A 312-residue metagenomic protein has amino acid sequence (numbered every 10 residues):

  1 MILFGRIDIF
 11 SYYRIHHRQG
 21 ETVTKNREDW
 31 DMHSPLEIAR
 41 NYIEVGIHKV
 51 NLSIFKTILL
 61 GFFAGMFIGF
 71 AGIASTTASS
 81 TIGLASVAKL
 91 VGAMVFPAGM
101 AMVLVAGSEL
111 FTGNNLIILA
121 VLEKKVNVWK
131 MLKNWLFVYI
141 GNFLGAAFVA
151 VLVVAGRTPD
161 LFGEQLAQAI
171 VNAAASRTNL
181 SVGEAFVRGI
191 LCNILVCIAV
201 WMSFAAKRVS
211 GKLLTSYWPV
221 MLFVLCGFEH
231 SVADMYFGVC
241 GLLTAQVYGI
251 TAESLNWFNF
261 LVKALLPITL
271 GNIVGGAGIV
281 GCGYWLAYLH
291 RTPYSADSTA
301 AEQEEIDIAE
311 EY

Functional and structural regions predicted by a protein language model:
I2-V23: Short, Lys/Arg-enriched N-terminal segments with co-localized hydrophobic residues within the first ~10-30 amino acids
T24-Y312: Alpha-helical transmembrane segments and their helix-helix packing motifs
